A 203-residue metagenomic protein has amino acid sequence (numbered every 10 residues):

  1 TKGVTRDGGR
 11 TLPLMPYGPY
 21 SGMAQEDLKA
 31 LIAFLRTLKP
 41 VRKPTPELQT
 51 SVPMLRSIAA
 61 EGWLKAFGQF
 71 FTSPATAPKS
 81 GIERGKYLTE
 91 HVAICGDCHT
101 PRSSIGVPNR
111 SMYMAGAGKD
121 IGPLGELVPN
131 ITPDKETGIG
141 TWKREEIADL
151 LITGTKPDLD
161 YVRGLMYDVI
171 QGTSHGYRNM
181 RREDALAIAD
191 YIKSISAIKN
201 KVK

Functional and structural regions predicted by a protein language model:
T1, M15-G18, G68-T72, N130-K135 (+1 more regions): Sequence context of c-type cytochrome heme-c attachment sites
K2-G3, G8-P19, Q25-F34: Membrane-embedded segments
G3-R10, L38-V41, E90-G125, T137 (+2 more regions): Periplasmic/extracellular electron-transfer cofactor-ligation site, primarily the c-type cytochrome heme-c attachment
D7, M23, T76-G81, E90 (+2 more regions): Extracytoplasmic/periplasmic, Sec-exported soluble proteins
G18-L28, M112-K156, V169-A185: Electron-transfer interface patches adjacent to heme c in soluble/periplasmic c-type cytochromes and di-/multiheme
L31, G85, V92-R102, I147 (+2 more regions): The canonical Cys-X-X-Cys-His
K43-R56: Extended, well-folded interaction surfaces typified by the phenylalanyl-tRNA synthetase beta subunit core
E61-E90, V107: Electrostatic cytochrome c docking/interface patches
